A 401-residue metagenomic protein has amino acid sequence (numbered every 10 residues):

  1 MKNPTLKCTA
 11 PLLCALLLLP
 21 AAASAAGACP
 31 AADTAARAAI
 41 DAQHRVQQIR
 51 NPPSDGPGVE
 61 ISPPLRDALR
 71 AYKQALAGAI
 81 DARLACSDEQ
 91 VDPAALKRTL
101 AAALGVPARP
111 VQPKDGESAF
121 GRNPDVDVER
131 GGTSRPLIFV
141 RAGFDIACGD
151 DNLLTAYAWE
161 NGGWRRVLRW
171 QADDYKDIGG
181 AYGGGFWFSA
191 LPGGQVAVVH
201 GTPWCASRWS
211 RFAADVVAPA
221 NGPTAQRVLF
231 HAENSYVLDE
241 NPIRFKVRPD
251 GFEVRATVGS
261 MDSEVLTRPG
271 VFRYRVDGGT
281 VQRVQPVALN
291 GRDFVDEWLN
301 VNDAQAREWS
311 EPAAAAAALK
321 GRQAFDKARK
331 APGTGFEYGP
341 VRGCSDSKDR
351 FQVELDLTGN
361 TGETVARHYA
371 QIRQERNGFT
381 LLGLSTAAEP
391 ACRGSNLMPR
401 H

Functional and structural regions predicted by a protein language model:
M1-K7: N-terminal secretory signal peptides that target proteins for export/translocation
T9-A21: Bacterial N-terminal signal peptides
A25-D92, W204-H401: Acidic, small-residue rich beta-repeat scaffolds with periodic aromatic anchors
L96-G116, T155-D173, V216-F230, R273-Q282: Surface-exposed loop/turn elements that mediate protein-protein interactions on large endomembrane-trafficking
G105-A158: A structural/positional concept
A108-R122, A172-F186, E233-P242: Repeat-based blade/solenoid architectures
R122-S134, G183-G193, R244-R248: Structural signature of eukaryotic scaffold interfaces centered on beta-propeller domains
R135-D145, G193-W204, D250-G259: Short beta-strand elements that form the blades of beta-propeller/WD-repeat-like and other beta-sheet-rich scaffold
